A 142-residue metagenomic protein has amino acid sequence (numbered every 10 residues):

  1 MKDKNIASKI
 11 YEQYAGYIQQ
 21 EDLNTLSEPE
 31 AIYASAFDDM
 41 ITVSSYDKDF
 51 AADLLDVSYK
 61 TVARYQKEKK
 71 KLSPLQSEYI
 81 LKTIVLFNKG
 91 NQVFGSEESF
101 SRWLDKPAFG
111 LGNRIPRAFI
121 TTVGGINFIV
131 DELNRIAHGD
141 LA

Functional and structural regions predicted by a protein language model:
M1-A142: Non-transmembrane "mature" sequence context
